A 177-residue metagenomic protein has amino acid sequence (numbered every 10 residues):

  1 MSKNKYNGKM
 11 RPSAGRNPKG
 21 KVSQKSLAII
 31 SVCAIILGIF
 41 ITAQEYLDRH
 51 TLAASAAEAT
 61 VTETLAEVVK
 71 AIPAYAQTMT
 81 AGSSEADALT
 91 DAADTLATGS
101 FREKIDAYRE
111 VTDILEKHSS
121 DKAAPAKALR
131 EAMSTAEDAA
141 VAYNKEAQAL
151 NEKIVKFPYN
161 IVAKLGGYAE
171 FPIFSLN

Functional and structural regions predicted by a protein language model:
S2-N177: A helix-centric hydrophobic-segment signal that preferentially recognizes long, alpha-helical stretches used
